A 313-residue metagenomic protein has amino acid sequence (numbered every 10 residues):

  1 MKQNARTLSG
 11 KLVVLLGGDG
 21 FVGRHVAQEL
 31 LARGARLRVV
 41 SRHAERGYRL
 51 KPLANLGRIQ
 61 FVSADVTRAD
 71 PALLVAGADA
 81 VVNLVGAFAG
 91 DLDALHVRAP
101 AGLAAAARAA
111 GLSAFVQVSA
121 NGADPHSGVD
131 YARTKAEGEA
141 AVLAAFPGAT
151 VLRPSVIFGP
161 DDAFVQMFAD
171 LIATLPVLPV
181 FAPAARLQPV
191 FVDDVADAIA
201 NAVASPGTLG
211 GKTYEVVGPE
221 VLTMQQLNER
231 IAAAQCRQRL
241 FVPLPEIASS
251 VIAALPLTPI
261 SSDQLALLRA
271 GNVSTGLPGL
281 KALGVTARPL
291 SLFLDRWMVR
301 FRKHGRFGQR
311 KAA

Functional and structural regions predicted by a protein language model:
K2-A35: N-terminal Rossmann NAD(P)H-binding glycine-rich loop of SDR-like oxidoreductase domains
K2-Q3, L12, G271-A313: Amphipathic terminal alpha-helices
R36, G86-A87, D93-A145, A149-P154: Conserved Rossmann-fold NAD(P)-dependent oxidoreductase catalytic core, especially the SDR/UDP-sugar
E45-R49, L53-G102, A106-A109, A120-P125: NAD(P)H-binding glycine-rich loop region in Rossmannoid oxidoreductase-like domains and their noncatalytic homologs
V129, T150-A169, L222: Flexible, glycine-rich beta-alpha linker
A163-F164, A182-A204, G211-E215: Substrate-positioning beta->alpha
R186-D193, Y214-A234, P245-V251, T286-P289: Substrate-binding strand-loop-helix patch in Rossmann-like NAD(P)-dependent oxidoreductase/epimerase domains
E229-S274, F307, A313: Terminal hydrophobic/aromatic helix or amphipathic segment near a protein terminus
